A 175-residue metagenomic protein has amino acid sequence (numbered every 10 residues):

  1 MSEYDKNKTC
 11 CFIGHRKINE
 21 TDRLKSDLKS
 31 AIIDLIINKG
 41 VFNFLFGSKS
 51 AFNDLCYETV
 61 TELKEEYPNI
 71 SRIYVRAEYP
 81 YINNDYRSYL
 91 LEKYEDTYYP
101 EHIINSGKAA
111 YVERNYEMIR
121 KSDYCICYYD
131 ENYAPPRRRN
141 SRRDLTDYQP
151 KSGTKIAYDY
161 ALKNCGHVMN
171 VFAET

Functional and structural regions predicted by a protein language model:
S2-T175: Acidic/glycine-enriched connector segments
